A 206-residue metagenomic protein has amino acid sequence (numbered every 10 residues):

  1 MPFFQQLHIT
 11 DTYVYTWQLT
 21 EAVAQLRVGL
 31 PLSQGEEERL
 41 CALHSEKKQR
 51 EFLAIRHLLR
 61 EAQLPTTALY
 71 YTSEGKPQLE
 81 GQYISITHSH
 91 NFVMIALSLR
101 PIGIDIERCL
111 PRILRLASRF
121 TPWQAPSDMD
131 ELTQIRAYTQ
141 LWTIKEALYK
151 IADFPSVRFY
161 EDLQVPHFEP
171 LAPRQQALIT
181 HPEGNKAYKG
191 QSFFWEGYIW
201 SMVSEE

Functional and structural regions predicted by a protein language model:
M1-E206: Core catalytic alpha/beta fold that binds nucleotide/phospho-ligands
